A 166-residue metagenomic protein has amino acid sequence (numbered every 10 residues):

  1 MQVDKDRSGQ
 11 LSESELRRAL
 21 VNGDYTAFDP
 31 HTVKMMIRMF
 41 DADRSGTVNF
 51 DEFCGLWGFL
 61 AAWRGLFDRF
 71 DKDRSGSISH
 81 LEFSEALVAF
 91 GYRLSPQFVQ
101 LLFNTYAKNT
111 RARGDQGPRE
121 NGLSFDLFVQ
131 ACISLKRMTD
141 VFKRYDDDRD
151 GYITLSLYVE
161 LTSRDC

Functional and structural regions predicted by a protein language model:
M1-Q10, P30-T47, C54, W63-H80 (+2 more regions): Primarily EF-hand calcium-binding motifs
Q10-T26, T47-A61, I78-L94, G122-K136 (+1 more regions): Amphipathic regulatory helices of Ca2+-sensor modules
